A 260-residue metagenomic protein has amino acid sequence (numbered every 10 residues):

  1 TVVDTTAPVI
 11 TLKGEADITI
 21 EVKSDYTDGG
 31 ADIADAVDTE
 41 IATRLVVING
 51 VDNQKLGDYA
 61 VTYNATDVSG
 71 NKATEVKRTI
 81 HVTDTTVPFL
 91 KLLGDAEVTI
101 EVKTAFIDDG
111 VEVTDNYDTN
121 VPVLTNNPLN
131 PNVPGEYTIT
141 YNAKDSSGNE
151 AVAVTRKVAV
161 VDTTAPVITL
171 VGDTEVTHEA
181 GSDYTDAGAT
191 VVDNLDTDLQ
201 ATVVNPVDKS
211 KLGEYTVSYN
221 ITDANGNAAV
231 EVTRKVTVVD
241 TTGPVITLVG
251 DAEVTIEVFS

Functional and structural regions predicted by a protein language model:
T1, T6-V37, V87-Y117, T164-L195 (+1 more regions): Solvent-exposed, low-complexity, repeat-rich "mucin-like" stalks and linkers
T1-T5, T79-T85, V158-T163, K235-T241: Flexible, low-complexity linkers/stalks enriched in Thr/Pro that connect modular domains
V37-V82, N116-V158, V176, N194-V236: Serine/threonine-rich, repeat-prone extracellular segments and beta-strand-based repeat modules of secreted/surface
